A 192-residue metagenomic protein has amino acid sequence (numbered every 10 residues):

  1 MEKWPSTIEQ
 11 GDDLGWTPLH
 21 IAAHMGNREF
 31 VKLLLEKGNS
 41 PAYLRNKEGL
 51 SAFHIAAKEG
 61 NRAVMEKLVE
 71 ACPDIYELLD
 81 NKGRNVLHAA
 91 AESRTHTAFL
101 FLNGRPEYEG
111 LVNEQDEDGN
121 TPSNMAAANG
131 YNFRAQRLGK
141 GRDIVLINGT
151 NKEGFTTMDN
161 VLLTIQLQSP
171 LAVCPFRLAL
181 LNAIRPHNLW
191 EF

Functional and structural regions predicted by a protein language model:
M1-F192: Regulatory and partner-binding modules of innate immune sensors/adaptors
